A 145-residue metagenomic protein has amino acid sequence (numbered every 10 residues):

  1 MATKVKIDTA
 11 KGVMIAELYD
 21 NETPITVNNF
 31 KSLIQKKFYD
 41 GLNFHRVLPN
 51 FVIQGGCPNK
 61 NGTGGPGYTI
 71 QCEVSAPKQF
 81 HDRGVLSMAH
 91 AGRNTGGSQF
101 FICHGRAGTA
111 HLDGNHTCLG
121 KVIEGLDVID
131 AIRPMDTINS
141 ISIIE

Functional and structural regions predicted by a protein language model:
M1-E145: Cyclophilin-like peptidyl-prolyl cis-trans isomerases
